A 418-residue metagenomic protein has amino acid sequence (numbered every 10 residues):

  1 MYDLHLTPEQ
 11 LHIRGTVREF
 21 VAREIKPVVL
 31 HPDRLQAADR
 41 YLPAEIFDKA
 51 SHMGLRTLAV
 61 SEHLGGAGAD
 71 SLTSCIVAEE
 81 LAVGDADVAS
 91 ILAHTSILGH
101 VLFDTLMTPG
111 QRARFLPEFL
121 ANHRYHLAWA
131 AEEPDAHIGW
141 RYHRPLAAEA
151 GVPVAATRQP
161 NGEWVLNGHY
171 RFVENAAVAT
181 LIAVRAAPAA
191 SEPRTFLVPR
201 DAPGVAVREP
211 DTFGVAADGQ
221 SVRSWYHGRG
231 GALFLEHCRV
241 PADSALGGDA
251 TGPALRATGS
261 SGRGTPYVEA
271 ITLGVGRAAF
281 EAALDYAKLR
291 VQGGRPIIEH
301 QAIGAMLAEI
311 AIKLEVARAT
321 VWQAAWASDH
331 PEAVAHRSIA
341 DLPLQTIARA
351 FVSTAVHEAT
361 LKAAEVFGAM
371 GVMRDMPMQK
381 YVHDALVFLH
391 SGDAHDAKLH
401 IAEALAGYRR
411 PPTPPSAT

Functional and structural regions predicted by a protein language model:
M1-I91, R114-E118, G407-T418: Amphipathic, small/basic residue-rich leader segments at the start of a protein or domain
Y2, L120-L273, R277, R409-T418: FAD-binding core of flavoproteins
Q10, R14-R18, G264-A333: Extended amphipathic alpha-helical segments enriched in small hydrophobics
I25, S90-R112, H137-W140: N-terminal glycine-rich flavin-associated loop
K26-A38, L284, K288-R295, A311-F351 (+1 more regions): C-terminal helix-coil-helix/basic helical segment that borders enzyme active sites and/or dimer interfaces and provides
A50, N122, L273-F280, L307-V321 (+2 more regions): Alpha-helical transition-metal enzyme core signature, strongest for iron centers
V77, F367-T418: Glycine-rich phosphate/cofactor-binding loops in nucleotide/flavin-utilizing enzymes
G219-Q220, D243-S261, D285-H300, E332 (+2 more regions): Conserved catalytic-core motifs characterized by acidic clusters
